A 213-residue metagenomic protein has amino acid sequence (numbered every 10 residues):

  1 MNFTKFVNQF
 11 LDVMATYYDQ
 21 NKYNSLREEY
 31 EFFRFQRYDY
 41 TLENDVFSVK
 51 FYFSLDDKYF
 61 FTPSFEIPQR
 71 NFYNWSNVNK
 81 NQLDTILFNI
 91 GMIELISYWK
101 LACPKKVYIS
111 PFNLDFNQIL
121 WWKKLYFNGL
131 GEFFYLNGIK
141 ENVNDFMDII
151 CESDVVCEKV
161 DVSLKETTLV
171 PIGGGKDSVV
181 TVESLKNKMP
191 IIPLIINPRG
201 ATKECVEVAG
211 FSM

Functional and structural regions predicted by a protein language model:
M1-T167, S184-S212: RNA-binding accessory domains that recognize and position tRNA/RNA substrates
G173: Metallo-beta-lactamase
D177: Hydrophobic/small residue at the entry helix of a nucleotide-binding pocket
